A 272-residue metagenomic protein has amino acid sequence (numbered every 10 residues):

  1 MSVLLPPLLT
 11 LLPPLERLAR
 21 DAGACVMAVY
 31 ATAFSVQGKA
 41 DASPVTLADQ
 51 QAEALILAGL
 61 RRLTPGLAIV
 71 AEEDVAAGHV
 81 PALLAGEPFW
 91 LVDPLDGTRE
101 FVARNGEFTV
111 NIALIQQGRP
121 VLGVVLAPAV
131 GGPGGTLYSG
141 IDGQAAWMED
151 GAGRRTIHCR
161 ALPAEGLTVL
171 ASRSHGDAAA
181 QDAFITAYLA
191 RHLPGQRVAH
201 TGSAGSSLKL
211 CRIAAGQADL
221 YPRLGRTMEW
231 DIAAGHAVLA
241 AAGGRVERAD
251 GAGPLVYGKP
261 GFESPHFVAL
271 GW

Functional and structural regions predicted by a protein language model:
M1-L95, A183, G251-G253, V268: N-terminal subdomain of lithium-sensitive/metallo-dependent phosphomonoesterases centered on the IMPase/IPPase/PAP
M1-R17, T186-R197, G202, L208-W272: Oxyanion/phosphate-interacting regions
V26, D49, L60, T98 (+5 more regions): Residue-level signal for inorganic ion chemistry
F34, L67, L167, Q196-A199 (+1 more regions): A structural micro-motif
V36, V45, I69, A146 (+3 more regions): Short clusters of hydrophobic/aromatic residues that line enzyme substrate/ligand-binding pockets
G86-P128: Glycine-rich active-site/cofactor-binding loop and its immediate structural neighborhood
I112-L210, L255-W272: Acidic beta-strand-loop-alpha-helix segment within the catalytic core of divalent metal-dependent phosphate-processing
